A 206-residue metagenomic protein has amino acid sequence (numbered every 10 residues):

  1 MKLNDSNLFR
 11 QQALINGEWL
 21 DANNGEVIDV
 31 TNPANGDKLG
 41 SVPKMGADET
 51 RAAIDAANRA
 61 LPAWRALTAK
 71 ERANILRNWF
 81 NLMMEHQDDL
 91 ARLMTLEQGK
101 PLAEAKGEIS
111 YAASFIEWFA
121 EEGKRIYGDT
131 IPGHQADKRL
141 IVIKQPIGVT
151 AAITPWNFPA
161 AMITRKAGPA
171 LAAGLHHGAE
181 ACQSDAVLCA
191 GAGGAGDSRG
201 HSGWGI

Functional and structural regions predicted by a protein language model:
M1-S41, N74, N78, I126-T154: Terminal low-complexity tails and localization/encapsulation signals of metabolic enzymes
A13-L14, D29-N32, S41-R51, G200-G205: Histidine- and aromatic-rich ligand-binding microenvironments
N23, L93, G200: Residues that scaffold the ATP/ADP-binding catalytic core of kinase and kinase-like folds
N23, T50, Q87, A105 (+3 more regions): Alpha-helix N-cap/helix-start motif
G25, A69, T95, G107 (+3 more regions): Proline- and acidic/polar-enriched loop/turn elements at helix boundaries
L39-I126, D137: Glycine-rich loop-to-alpha-helix module at the N-terminal edge of alpha/beta enzyme cores
G128-I206: Rossmann-like NAD(P) dinucleotide-binding subdomain of oxidoreductase/dehydrogenase enzymes
